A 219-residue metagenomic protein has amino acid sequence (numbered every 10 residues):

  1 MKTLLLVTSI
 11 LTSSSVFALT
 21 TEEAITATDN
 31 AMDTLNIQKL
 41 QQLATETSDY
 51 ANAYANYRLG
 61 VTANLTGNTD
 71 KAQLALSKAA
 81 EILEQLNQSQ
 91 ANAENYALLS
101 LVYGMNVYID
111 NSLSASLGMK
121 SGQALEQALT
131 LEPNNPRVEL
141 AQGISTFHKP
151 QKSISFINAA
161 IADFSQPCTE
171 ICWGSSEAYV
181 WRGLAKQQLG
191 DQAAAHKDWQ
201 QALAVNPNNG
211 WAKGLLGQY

Functional and structural regions predicted by a protein language model:
L6, I10, S15-T66, Q73: N-terminal leader/linker segments that initiate helical-solenoid repeat arrays
L40, L76, L83, L125 (+3 more regions): Hydrophobic/aromatic packing residues within the alpha-helices of TPR/SEL1-like helical repeat arrays
S89-A91, P133, C172-W173, P207: Short coil turns that delineate tetratricopeptide repeat
